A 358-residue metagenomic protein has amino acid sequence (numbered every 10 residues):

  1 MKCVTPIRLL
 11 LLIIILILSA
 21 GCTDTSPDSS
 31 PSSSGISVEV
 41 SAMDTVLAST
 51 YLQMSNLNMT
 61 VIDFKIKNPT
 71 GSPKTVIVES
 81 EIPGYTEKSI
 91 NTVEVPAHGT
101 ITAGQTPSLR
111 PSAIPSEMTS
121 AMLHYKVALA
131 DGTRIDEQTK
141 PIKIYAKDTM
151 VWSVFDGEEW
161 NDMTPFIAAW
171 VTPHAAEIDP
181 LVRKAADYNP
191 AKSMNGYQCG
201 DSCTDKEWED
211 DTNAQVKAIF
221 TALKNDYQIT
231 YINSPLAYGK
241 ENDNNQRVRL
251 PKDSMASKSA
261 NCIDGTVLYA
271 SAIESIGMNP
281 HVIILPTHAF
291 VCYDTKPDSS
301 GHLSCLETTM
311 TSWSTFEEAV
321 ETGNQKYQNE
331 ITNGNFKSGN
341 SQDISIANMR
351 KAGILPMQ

Functional and structural regions predicted by a protein language model:
M1-S30: Secretory targeting signatures
P31-Q358: A structural boundary/capping signal
